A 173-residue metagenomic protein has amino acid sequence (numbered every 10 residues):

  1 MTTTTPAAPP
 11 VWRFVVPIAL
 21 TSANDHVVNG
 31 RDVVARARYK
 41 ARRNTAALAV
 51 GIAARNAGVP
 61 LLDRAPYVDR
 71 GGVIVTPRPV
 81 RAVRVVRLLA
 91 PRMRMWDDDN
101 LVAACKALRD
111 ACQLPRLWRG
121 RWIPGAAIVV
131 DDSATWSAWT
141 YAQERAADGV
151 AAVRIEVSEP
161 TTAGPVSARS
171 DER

Functional and structural regions predicted by a protein language model:
T2-R173: Catalytic phosphate/metal-binding cores of nucleic-acid and nucleotide-processing enzymes, i.e., regions that mediate
